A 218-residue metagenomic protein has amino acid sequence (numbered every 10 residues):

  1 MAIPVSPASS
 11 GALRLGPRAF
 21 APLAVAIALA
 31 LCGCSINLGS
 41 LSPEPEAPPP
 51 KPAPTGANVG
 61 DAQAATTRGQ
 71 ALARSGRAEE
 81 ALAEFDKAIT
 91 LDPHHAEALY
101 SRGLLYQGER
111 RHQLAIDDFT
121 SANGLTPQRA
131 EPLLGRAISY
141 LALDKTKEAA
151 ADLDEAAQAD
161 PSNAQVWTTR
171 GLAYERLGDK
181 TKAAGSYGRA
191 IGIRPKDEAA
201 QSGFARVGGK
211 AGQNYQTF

Functional and structural regions predicted by a protein language model:
A2-V5, A12, G16, F20-L23 (+2 more regions): Long, contiguous interaction/recruitment modules in multidomain scaffold/adaptor proteins
I36-A53, R176, A184-F218: Terminal, low-structured helical/coil segments at or just beyond the last alpha-helical repeat
A57-H94, G108: Alpha-helical segment of the N-proximal tetratricopeptide repeat
A62-Q63, A96-E97, A130-E131, A164-Q165 (+1 more regions): Helix-start (N-cap) detector for alpha-helical repeat units in TPR-like alpha-solenoids, especially tetratricopeptide
T66, A73, Y100, Y106-Q107 (+3 more regions): Position-specific recognition of the canonical hydrophobic site in helix A of tetratricopeptide repeat
S75-K87, G108-S121, L143-E155, L177-R189 (+1 more regions): Structural signature of tandem alpha-helical TPR/SEL1-like repeats, specifically the intra-repeat loop/turn
